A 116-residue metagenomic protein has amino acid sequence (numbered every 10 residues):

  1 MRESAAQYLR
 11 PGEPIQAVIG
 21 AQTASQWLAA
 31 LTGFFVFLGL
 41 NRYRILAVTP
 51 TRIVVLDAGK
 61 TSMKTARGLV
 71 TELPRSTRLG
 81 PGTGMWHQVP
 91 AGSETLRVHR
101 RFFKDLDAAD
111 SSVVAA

Functional and structural regions predicted by a protein language model:
M1-R44: Anionic N-terminal interaction surfaces
E13-P14, V18-G20, A58-T61, W86-V89 (+1 more regions): Aromatic-residue detector
W27-G84, P90, T95: Phosphoinositide-binding peripheral membrane targeting modules
W86-S111: Canonical phosphoinositide-binding patch of PH/PH-like domains
A115-A116: Short intrinsically disordered terminal tails
